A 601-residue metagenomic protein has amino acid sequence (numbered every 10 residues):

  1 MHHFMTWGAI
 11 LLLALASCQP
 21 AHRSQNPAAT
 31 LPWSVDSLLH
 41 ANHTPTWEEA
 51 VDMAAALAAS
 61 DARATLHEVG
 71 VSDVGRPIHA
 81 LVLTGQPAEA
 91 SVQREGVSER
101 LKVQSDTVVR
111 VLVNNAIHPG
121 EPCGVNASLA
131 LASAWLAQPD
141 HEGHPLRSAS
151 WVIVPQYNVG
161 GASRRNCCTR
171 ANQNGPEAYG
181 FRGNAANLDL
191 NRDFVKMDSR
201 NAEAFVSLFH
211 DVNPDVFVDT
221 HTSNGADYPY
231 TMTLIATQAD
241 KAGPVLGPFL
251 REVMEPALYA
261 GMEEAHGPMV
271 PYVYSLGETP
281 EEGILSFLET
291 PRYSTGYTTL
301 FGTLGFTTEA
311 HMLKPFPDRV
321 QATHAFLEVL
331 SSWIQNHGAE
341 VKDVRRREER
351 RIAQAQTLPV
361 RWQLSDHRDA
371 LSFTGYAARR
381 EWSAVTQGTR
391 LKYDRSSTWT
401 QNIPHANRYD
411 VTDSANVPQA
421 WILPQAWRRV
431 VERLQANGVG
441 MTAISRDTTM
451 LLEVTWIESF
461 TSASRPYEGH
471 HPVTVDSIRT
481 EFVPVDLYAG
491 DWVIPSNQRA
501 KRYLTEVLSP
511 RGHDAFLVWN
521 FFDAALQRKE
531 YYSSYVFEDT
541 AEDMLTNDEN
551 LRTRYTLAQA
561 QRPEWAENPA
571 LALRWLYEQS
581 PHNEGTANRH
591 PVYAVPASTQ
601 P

Functional and structural regions predicted by a protein language model:
M1-H2: N-terminal secretory signal peptides that target proteins for export/translocation
T6-A16: Bacterial N-terminal signal peptides
C18-P601: Structured catalytic-domain cores with a bias toward divalent-metal coordination
